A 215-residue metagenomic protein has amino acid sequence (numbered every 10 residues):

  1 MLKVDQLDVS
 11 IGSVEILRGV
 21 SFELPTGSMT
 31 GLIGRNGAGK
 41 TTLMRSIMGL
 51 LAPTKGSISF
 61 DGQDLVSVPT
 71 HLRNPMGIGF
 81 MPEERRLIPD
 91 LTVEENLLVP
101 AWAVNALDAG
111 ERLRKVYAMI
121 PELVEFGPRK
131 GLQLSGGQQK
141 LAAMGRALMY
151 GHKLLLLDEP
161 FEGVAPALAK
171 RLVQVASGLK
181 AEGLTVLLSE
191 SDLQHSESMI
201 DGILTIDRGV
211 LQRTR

Functional and structural regions predicted by a protein language model:
G12, V93-E111, M119-P121: ABC-type ATPase nucleotide-binding domains, specifically the catalytic core motifs of the NBD
I33-R35: The feature captures the beta-strand-to-loop junction immediately N-terminal to the Walker
M48: Helix-to-loop junction immediately C-terminal to a conserved catalytic motif
G56-Q63, M76, A109-E111, R213: Conserved ABC transporter NBD signature motif
D64-E84, L113, G127-P128: ABC ATPase NBD coupling module
K130-L134: Conserved ABC ATPase signature
A147-L148: ABC ATPase C-loop
